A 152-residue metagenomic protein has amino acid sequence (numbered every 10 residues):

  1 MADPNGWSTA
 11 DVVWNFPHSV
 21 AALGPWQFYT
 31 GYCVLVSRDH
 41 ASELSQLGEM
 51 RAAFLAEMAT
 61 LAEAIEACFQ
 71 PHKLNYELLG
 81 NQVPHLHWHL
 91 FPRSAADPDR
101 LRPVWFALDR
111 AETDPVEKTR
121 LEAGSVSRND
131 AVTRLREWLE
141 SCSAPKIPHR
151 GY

Functional and structural regions predicted by a protein language model:
M1-Y152: HIT superfamily nucleotide-processing domains
